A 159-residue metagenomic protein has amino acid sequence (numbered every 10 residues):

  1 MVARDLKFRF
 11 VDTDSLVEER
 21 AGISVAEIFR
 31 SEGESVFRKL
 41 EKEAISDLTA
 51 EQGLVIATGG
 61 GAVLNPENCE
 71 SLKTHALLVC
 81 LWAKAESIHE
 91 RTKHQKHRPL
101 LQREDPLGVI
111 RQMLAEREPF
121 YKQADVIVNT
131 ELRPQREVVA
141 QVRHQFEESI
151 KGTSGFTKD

Functional and structural regions predicted by a protein language model:
M1-F8: A conserved segment at the C-terminal end of the G1
D5, A115-D159: NTP-dependent small-molecule kinase module
V11-K73, R98, F120: ATP-dependent small-molecule kinase phosphotransfer cores that center on conserved nucleotide phosphate-binding segments
E43-A44, E67-N68, V109, E116 (+1 more regions): Short acidic active-site motifs
G60-A62, K84-E86, R133-P134: Short glycine-rich anion-binding loops that position phosphate/pyrophosphate groups of nucleotides and phosphorylated
E67-E70, E90-H94, A140-Q141: Short amphipathic alpha-helical segments
T74-P119: A glycine- and Lys/Arg-enriched "phosphate-lid" helix/loop adjacent to the NTP-binding pocket of small-molecule kinases
